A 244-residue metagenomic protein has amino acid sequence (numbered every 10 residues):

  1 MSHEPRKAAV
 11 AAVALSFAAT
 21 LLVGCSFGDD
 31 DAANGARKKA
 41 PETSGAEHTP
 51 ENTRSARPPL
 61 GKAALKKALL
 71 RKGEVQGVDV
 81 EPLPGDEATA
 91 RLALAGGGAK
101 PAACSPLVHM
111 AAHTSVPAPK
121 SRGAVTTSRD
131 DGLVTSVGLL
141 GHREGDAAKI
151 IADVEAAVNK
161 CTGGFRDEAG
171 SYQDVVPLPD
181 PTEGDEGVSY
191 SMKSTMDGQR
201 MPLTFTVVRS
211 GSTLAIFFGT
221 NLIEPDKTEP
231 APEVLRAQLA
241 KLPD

Functional and structural regions predicted by a protein language model:
M1-V23: Sec-dependent bacterial lipoprotein signal peptides
T20-K67, E87-P117, D244: N-terminal low-complexity, Pro/Thr-rich disordered segments that flank secretion/membrane-targeting signals
A63-A68, D79-M196, M201, T228 (+1 more regions): A small/polar (G/S/T-enriched), proline-flanked helix-loop surface module common in exported/cell-envelope proteins
T135-G138, S212-N221: Short, well-ordered beta-strand elements
E183-D185, V208-L214: Short, solvent-exposed coil/turn segments at beta-strand boundaries
G219-D244: Surface-exposed amphipathic alpha-helical segments
